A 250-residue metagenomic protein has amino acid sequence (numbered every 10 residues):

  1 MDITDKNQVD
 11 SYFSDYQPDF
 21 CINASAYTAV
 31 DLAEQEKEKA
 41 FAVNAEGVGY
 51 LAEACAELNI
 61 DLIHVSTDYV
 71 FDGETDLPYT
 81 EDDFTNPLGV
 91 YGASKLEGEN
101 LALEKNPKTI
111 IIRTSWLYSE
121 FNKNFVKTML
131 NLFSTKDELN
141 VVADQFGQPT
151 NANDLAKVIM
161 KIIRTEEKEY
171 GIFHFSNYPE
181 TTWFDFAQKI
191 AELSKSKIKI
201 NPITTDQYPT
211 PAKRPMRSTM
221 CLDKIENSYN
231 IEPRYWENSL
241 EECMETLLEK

Functional and structural regions predicted by a protein language model:
I3-V43: NAD(P)H-binding glycine-rich loop region in Rossmannoid oxidoreductase-like domains and their noncatalytic homologs
Y27-V30, Q35, T67-L88: Active-site "gating" loop of Rossmann-like NAD(P)-dependent oxidoreductase/epimerase domains
Q35-I63: NAD(P)-cofactor binding segment of oxidoreductase domains
S94: Active-site helix of classical SDR
N100-G147, N153-D154, M160: NAD(P)-dependent short-chain dehydrogenase/reductase
E120-F121, Q145-A156, F175-L193, E242: Substrate-binding strand-loop-helix patch in Rossmann-like NAD(P)-dependent oxidoreductase/epimerase domains
T165-P211, M216-R217: Mid/C-terminal beta-alpha module of Rossmann-like enzyme folds, strongest in SDR-family dehydrogenases/epimerases
W236-K250: Amphipathic terminal alpha-helices
